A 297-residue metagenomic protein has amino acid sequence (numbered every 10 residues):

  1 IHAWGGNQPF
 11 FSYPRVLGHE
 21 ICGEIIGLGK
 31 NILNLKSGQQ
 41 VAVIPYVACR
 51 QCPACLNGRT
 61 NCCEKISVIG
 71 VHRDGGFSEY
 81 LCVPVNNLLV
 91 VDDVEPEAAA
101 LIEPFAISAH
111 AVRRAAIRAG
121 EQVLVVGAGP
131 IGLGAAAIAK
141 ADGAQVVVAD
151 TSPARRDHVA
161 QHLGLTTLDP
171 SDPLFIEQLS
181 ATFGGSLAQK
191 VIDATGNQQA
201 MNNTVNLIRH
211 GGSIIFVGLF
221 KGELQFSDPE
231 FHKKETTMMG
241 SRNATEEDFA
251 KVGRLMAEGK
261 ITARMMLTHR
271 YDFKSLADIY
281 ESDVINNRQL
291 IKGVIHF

Functional and structural regions predicted by a protein language model:
G5-P53, D92-V94: Glycine-rich beta-strand-centered segment in the early N-terminal region that forms part of a ligand/cofactor-binding
I44, I192-A194, F297: Short, well-ordered coil/turn residues at beta-beta hairpins and beta-strand->alpha-helix junctions within
C49-V126, R264: NAD(P)H dinucleotide-binding glycine-rich loop of Rossmann-like/cofactor-binding domains, especially the beta1-alpha1
V94-D172: Mid-domain Rossmann-like dinucleotide-binding core that forms the NAD(H)/NADP(H) cofactor-binding site
A115, D157, H162-T237: Glycine-rich cofactor phosphate-binding loops and adjacent beta1-alpha1 units of small-molecule cofactor enzyme domains
S152, F220, A244: Residues in the short beta-alpha loop(s) of Rossmann-like NAD(P)-binding domains
N202-N206, E246-F297: C-terminal hydrophobic helical "lid"/dimerization subdomain of Rossmann-like NAD(P)H-dependent oxidoreductases
